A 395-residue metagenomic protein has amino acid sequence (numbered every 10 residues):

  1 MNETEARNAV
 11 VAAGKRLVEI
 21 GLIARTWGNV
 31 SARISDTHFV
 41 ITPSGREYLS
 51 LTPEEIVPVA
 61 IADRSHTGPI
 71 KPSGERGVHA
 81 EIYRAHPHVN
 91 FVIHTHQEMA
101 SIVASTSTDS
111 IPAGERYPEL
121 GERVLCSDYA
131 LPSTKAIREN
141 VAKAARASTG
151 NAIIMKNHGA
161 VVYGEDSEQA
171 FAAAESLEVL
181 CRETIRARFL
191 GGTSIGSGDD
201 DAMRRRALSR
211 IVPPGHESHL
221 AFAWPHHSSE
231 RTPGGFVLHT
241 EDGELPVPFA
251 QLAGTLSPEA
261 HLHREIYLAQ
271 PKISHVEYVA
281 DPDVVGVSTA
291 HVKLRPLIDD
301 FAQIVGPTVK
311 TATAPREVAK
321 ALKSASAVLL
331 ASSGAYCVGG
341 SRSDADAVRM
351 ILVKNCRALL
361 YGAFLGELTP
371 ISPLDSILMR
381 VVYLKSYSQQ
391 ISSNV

Functional and structural regions predicted by a protein language model:
M1-V395: Glycine-rich flexible loops
